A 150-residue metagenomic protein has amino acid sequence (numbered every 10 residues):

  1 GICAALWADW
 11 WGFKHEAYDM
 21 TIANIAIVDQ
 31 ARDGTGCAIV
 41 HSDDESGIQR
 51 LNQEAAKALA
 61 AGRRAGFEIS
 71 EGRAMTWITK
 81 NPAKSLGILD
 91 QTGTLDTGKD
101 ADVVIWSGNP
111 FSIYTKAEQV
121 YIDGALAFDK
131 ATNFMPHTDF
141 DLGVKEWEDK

Functional and structural regions predicted by a protein language model:
C3-W106, L126: His/Asp/Glu-enriched, well-ordered alpha-helical/loop segment that forms or immediately abuts the divalent-metal
D19, A61, V120, D141-G143: A generic membrane alpha-helix/interface feature
Q30-G34, T132-N133, W147-K150: A general structural signal for short secondary-structure boundary/capping elements
K84, D96-F140: C-terminal cap of metal-dependent C-N hydrolases
T138-K150: Surface-exposed acidic, glycine/proline-enriched linker/cap segments that occur as 15-30-residue helix-coil
